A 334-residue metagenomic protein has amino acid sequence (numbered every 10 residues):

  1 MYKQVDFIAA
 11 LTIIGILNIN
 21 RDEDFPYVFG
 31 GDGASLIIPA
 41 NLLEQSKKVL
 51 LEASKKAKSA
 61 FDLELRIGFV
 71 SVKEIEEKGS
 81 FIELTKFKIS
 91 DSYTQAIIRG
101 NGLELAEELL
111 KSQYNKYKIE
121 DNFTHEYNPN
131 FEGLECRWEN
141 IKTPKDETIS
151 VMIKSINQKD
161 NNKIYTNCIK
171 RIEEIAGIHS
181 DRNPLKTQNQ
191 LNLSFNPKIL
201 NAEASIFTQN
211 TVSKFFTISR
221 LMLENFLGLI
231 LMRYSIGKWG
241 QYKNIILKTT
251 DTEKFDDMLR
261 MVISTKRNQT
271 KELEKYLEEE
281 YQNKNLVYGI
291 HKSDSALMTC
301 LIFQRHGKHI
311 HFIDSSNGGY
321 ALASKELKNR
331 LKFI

Functional and structural regions predicted by a protein language model:
M1-I334: Regulatory and interdomain segments flanking nucleotide-handling catalytic cores in signaling/defense enzymes
